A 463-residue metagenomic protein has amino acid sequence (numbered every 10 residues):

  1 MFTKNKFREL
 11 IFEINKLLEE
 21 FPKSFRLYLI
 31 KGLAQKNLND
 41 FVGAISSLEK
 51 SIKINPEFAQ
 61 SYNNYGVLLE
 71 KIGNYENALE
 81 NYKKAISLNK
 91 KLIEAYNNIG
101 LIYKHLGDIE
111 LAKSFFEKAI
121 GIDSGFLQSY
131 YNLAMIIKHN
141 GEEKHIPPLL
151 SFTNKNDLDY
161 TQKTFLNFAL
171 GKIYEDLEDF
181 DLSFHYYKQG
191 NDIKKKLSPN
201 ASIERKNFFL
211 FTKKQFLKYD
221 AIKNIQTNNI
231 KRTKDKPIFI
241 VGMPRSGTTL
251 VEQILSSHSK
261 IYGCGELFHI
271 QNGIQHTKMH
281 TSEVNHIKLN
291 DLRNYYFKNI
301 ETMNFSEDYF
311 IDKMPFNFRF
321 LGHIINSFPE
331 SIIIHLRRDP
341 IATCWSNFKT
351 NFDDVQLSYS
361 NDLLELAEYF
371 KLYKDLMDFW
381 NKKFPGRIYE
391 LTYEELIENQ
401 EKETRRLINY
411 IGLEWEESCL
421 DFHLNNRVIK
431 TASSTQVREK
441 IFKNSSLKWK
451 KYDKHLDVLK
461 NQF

Functional and structural regions predicted by a protein language model:
R26-N37, Q60-K71, I93-K104, Q128-M135 (+1 more regions): Conserved alpha-helical positions within TPR/SEL1-like repeat arrays
A134, I146-D157, N167-P237, T281-E283 (+3 more regions): PAPS-dependent sulfotransferases, especially Golgi type II membrane carbohydrate sulfotransferases
I230-N326: Phosphate-binding active sites in nucleotide-utilizing proteins
I324-N347: Conserved phosphate-donor/acceptor-positioning beta-strand/loop module used by diverse small-molecule
